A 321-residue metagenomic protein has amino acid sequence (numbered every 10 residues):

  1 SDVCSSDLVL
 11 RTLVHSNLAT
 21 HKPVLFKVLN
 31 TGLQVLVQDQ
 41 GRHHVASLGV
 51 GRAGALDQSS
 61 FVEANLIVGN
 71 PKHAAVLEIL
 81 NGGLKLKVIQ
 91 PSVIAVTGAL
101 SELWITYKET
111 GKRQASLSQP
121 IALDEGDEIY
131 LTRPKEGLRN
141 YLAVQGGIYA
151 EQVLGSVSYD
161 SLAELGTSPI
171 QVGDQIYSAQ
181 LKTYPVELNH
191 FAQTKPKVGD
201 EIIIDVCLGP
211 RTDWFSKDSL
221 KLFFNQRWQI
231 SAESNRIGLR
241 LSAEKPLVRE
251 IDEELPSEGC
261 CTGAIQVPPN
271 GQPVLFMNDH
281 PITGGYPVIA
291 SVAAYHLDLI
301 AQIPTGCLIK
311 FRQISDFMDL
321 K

Functional and structural regions predicted by a protein language model:
S1, S6-K321: Conserved "landmark" site that anchors the functional core of diverse proteins
